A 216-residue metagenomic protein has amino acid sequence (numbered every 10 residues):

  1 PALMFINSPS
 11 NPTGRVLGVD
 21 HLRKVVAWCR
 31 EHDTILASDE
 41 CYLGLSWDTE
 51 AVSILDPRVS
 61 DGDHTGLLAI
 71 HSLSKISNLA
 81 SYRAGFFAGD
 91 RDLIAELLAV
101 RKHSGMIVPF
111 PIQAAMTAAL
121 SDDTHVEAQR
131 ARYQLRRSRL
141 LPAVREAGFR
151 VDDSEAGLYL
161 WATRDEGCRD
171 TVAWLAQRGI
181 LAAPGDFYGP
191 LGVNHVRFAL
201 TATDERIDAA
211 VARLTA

Functional and structural regions predicted by a protein language model:
P1-F5, H21: PLP-dependent aminotransferase-class I/II
P12-L36, E40-L79: Active-site pre-lysine segment of PLP-dependent enzymes
E31-H32, A147, R178: Helix C-cap/helix->beta junction micro-motif
S60-Q134: Conserved core segment of the aminotransferase class I/II
G62, E166, D170, Q177-A183 (+1 more regions): PLP-dependent enzyme catalytic core of the Aspartate aminotransferase-like
Q113, T117, Y133-L141, V151-T163 (+1 more regions): Conserved glycine-rich beta-strand-loop-beta hairpin in the small C-terminal domain of fold type I
